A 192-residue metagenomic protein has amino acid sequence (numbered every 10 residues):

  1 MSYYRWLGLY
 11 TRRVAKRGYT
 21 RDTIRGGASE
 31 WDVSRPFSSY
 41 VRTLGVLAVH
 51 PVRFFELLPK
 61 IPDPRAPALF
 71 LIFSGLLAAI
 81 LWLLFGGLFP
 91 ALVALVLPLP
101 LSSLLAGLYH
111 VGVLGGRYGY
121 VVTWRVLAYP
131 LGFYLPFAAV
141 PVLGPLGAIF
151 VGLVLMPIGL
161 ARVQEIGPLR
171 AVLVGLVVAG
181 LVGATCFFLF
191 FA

Functional and structural regions predicted by a protein language model:
M1-K16: Soluble N-terminal domains of membrane-associated systems
R12-V14, P62, G132: Amphipathic alpha-helical interaction segments
A15-T23, L95, T123-L127: Short, functional N-terminal and low-complexity linear motifs
R21-Y118: Selected alpha-helical membrane-embedding segments in polytopic membrane proteins
P62, L69-F70, P141-V142, V178 (+1 more regions): Residue-level signal for alpha-helical context at structural boundaries
A78-L101, A138-G152, V182-A192: Membrane-helix interface segments in multi-pass membrane proteins
L105-F187: Hydrophobic alpha-helical transmembrane segments and adjacent short intramembrane/lumenal linkers of inner/organellar
